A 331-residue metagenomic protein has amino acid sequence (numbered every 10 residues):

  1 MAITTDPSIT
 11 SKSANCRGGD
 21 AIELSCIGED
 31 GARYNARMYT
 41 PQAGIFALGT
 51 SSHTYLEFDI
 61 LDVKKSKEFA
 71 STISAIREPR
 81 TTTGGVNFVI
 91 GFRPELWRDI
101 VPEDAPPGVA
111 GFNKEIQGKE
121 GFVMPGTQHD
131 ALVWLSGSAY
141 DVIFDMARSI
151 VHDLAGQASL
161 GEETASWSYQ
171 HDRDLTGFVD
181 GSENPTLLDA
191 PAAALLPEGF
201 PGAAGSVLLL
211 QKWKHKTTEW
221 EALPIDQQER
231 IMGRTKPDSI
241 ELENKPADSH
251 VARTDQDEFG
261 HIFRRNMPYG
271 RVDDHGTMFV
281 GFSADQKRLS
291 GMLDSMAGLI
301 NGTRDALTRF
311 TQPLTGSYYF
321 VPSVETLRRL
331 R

Functional and structural regions predicted by a protein language model:
M1-S13, A32: Ser/Thr-rich, low-complexity intrinsically disordered segments
T10-S11, E23, P268: A residue-level detector for conformationally permissive "hinge/kink" positions
A21-I22, I27, R33-Y34: Short, positively charged and aromatic/hydrophobic N-terminal segments
Y34-R331: Long, histidine/aromatic-enriched segments associated with O2/redox biology
